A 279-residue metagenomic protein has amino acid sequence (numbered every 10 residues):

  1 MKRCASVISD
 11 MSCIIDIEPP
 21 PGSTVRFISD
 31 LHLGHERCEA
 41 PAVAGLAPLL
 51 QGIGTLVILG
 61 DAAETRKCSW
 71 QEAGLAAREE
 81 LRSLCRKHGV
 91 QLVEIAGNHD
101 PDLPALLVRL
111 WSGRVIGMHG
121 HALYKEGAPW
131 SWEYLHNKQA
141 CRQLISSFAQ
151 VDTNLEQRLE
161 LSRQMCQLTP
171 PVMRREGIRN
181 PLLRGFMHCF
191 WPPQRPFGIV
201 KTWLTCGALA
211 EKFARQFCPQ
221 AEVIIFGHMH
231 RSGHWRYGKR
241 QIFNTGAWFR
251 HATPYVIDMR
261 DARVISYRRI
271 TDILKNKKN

Functional and structural regions predicted by a protein language model:
S12-I28, L33-R114: Core catalytic region of metal-dependent phosphoesterases/phosphodiesterases, especially metallo-beta-lactamase-like
C38, G127-P129, T253-P254, K275-N279: A short, polar/proline- and glycine-enriched secondary-structure boundary/capping micro-motif
G45-A73, M173-F186, P192-A221: N-terminal short leaders/motifs
E79-R82, L106-A140, W203-R263, Y267: Conserved beta-sheet core of the metallophosphoesterase superfamily
G120-L209: Active-site-proximal loop/helix segment associated with metal-binding centers of metalloenzymes
S266-K277: Short, solvent-exposed aromatic-acidic interface loops
